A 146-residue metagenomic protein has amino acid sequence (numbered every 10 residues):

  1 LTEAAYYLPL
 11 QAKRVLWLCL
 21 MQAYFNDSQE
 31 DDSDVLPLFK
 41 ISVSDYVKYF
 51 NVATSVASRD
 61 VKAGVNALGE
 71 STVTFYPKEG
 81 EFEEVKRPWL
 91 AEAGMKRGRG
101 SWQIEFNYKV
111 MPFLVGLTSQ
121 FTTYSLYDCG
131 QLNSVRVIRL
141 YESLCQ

Functional and structural regions predicted by a protein language model:
L1-Q146: Charged, alpha-helix-forming regions
